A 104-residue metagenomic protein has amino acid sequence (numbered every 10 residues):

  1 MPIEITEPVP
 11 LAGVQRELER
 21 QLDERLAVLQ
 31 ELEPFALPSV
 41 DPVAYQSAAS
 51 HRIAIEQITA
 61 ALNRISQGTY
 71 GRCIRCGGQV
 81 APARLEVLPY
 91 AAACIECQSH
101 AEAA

Functional and structural regions predicted by a protein language model:
M1-Q67: Interaction interfaces in information-processing and related assembly proteins
T6, A60, R75, V80-A83: Residue-level signal for pocket-adjacent positions within structured domains
A49, R64, C76, R84-L85: Short N-terminal micro-motifs specific to bacterial/archaeal maturation and metal-cluster initiation sites
Q67, G78, S99: Short Cys/His-rich local motifs and their 1-3 flanking residues in nucleic-acid-associated proteins and small
Y70, A91: Residues immediately within or flanking Cys/His clusters that coordinate Zn2+ in small zinc-binding modules
C73-C76, C94-C97: Short cysteine-rich clusters marking metal-coordination/redox-active sites
A83-L88, A104: Short Cys/His-rich "knuckle" micro-motifs
C97-A103: Short Cys/His-centered divalent metal-binding micro-motifs
